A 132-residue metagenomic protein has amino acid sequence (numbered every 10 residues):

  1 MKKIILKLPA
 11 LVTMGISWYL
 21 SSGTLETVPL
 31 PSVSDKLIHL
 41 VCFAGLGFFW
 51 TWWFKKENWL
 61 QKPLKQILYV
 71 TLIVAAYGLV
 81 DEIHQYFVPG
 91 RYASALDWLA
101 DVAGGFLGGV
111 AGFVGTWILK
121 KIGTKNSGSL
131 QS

Functional and structural regions predicted by a protein language model:
M1-P89, A95-W98, V102-S132: Bulky hydrophobic segments
